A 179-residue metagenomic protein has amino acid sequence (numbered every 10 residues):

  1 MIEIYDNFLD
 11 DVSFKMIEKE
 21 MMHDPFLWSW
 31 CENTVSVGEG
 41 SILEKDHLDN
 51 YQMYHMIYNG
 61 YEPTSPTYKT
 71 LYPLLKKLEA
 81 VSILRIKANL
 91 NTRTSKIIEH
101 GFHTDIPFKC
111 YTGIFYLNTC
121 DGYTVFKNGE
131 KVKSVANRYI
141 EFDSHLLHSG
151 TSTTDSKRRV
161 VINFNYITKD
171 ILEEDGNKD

Functional and structural regions predicted by a protein language model:
M1-V81, D179: Non-heme Fe(II)/2-oxoglutarate
L9-D10, N91-S95, T119-D121, H145-H148 (+1 more regions): Short, solvent-exposed loop/turn segments at secondary-structure junctions
K76-S95: A short glycine-rich, His/Asp/Glu-containing loop-to-beta-strand
R93, V132-S149: Conserved metal-binding segment of the jelly-roll/cupin
K96-F102, F108-C110, Y116-V135: A short beta-strand-loop-beta hairpin characteristic of the jelly-roll/cupin
G101-H103, L147-D155: Short beta-strand His + acidic residue motifs that chelate non-heme Fe in jelly-roll/DSBH and cupin folds
G113-F115, S156-L172: A short hydrophobic beta-strand segment most commonly corresponding to one strand of the jelly-roll/cupin
